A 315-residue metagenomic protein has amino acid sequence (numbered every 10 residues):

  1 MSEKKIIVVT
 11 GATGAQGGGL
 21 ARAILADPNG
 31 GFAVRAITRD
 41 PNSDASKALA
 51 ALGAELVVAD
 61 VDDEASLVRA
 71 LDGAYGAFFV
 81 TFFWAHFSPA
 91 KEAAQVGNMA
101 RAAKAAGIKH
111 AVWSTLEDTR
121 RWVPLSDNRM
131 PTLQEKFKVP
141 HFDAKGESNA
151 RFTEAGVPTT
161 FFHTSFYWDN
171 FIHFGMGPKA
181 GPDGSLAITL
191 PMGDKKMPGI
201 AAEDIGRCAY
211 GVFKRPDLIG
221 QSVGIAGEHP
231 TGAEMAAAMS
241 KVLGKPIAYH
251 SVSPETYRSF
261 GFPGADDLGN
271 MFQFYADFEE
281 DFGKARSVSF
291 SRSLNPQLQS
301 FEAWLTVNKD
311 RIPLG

Functional and structural regions predicted by a protein language model:
M1-S2, L314: Universal eukaryotic N-terminal targeting presequences
S2-K47, D62-D72, F79-A93, R101-V112 (+3 more regions): Oxidoreductase cofactor-interface core, primarily capturing Rossmann-like NAD(P)-dependent enzymes
L49-D63: Rossmann-fold cofactor-recognition segment
G53, T189-M192, S222, R286 (+1 more regions): Short, functionally important structural connectors and interaction interfaces within domains
V96: Short amphipathic alpha-helical/adjacent loop interface patches that line ligand and macromolecule-binding sites
L218, P254-G315: A hydrophobic C-terminal alpha-helical subdomain
H250-V252: NAD(P)-dinucleotide binding in Rossmann-like oxidoreductases
